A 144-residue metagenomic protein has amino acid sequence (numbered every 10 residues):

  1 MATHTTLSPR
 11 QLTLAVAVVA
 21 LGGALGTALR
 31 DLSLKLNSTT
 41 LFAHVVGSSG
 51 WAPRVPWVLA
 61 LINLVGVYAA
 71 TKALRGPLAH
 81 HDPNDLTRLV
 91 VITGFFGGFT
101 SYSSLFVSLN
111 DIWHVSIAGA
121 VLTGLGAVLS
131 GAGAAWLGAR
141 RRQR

Functional and structural regions predicted by a protein language model:
M1-R144: Membrane-interface helix-loop junctions in multi-pass transporters/channels
